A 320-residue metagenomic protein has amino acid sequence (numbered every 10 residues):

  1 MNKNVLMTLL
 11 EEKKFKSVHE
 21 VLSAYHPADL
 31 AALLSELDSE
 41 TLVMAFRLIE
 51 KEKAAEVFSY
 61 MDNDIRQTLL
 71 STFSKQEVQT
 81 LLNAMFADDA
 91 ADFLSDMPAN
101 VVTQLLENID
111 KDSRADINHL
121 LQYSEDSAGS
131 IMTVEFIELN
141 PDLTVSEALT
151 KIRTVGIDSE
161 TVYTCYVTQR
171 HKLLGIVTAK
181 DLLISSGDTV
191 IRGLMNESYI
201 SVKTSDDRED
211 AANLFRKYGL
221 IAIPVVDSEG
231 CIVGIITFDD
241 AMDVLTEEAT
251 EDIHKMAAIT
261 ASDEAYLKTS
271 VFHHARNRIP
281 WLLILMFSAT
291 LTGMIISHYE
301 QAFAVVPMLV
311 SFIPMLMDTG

Functional and structural regions predicted by a protein language model:
M1-T260: Hydrophobic packing positions in regular secondary-structure scaffolds
E251-G320: Alpha-helical transmembrane segments and their membrane-interface boundaries that form or gate the permeation pathway
